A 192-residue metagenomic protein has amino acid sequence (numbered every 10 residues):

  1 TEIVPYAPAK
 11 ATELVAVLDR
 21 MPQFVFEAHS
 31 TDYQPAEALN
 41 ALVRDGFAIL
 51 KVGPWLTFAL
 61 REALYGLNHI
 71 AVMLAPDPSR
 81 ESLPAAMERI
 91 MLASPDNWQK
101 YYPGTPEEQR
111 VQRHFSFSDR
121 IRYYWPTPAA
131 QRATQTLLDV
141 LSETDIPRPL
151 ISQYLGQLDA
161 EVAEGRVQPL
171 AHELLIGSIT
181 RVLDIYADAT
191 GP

Functional and structural regions predicted by a protein language model:
T1-I3, A163-E164: Active-site-proximal beta-alpha loop/turn segments in soluble metabolic enzymes
I3-R20: Structured alpha-helical segments in the cores of large, soluble enzyme domains
V15-P192: Flexible, acidic glycine-rich loops studded with aromatic residues
